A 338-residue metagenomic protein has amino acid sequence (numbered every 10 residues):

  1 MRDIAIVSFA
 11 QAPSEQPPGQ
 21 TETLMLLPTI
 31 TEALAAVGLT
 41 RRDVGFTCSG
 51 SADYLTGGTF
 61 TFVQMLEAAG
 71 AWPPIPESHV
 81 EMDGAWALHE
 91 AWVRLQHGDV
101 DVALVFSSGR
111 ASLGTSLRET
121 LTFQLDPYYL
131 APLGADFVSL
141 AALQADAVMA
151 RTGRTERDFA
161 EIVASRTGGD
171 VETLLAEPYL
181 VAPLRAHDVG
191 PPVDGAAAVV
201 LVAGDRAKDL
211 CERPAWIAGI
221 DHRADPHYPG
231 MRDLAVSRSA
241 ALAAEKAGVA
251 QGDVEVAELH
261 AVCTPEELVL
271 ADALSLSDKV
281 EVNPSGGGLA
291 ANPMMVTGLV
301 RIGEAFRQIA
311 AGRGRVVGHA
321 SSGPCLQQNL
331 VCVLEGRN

Functional and structural regions predicted by a protein language model:
R2, Q20, L27-P28, S51-L104 (+3 more regions): Claisen-condensing/thiolase-fold acyl-transfer catalytic domains that form or cleave C-C bonds in fatty acid
R2-P18: Generic N-terminal amphipathic, Lys/Arg-enriched alpha-helix
F9-A12, T47-A52: Acidic/polar N-terminal loop/beta-strand segments that form early-domain functional surfaces
G19-V37: Short catalytic helix/loop segments, enriched in acidic residues and glycine and frequently bearing histidine
V37, T152, K208-C211: ACP-dependent fatty acid/polyketide chain-elongation machinery
T40-F46, R157-D158, Q251-E255, D278-K279: Short acidic capping loops at alpha-helix termini that bridge into adjacent secondary structure
A103-T152: Flexible glycine-/small-residue-enriched beta->alpha junction loops that bind anionic phosphate/pyrophosphate groups
G134-L184: Glycine-rich, mobile lid/loop segments that gate access to catalytic sites or pores
